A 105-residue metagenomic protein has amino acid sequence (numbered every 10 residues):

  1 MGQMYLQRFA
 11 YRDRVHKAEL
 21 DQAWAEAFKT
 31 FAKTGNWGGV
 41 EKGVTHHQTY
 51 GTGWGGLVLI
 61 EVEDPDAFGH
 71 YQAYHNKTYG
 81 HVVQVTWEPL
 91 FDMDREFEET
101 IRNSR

Functional and structural regions predicted by a protein language model:
M1-G55, V62-Y71, L90-R105: Short S/T/G/P-rich N-terminal loop/turn motif that feeds into the first structured element of a domain
N36-G38, T78-H81: Short, structurally constrained coil/turn elements that cap an alpha-helix or connect an alpha-helix to the following
A73-K77: Short, intrinsically disordered, mixed-charge
Y79-M93: Conserved short beta-strand edge segments in small beta-sheet-based binding/regulatory domains
